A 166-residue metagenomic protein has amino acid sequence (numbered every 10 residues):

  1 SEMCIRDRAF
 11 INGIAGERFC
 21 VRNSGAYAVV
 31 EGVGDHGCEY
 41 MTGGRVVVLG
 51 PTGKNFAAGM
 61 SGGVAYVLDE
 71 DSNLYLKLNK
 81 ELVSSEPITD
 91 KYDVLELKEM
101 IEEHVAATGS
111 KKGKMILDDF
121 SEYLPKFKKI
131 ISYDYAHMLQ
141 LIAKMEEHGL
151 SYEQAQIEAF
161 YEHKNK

Functional and structural regions predicted by a protein language model:
S1, R6-K166: Long, distal/terminal scaffolding or interaction modules with repetitive or compositionally biased sequence
